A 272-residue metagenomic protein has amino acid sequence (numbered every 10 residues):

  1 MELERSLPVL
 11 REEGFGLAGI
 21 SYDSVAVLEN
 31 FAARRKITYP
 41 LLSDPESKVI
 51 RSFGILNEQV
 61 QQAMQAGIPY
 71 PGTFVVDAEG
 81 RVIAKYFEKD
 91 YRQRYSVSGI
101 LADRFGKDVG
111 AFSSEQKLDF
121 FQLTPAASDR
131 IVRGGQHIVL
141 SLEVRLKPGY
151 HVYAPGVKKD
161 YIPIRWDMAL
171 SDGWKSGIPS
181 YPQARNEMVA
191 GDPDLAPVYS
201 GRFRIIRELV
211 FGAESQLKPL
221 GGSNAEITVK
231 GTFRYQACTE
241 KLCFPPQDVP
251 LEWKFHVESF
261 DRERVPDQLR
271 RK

Functional and structural regions predicted by a protein language model:
M1-P40, P45-K48: Structural microenvironment flanking redox-active thiols in thiol-disulfide oxidoreductases
K36-P40, I55-F74: Structural micro-motif
D44, V76-D77, E240: Short, acidic, Ser/Thr-enriched surface-loop or helix-capping motifs
V49-G54: Short, charged, surface-exposed secondary-structure boundary motifs
M64-P125: Thiol-/selenol-based redox modules, centered on thioredoxin-like and closely related oxidoreductase domains
L101-K272: Extracellular/lumen-exposed scaffold segments
